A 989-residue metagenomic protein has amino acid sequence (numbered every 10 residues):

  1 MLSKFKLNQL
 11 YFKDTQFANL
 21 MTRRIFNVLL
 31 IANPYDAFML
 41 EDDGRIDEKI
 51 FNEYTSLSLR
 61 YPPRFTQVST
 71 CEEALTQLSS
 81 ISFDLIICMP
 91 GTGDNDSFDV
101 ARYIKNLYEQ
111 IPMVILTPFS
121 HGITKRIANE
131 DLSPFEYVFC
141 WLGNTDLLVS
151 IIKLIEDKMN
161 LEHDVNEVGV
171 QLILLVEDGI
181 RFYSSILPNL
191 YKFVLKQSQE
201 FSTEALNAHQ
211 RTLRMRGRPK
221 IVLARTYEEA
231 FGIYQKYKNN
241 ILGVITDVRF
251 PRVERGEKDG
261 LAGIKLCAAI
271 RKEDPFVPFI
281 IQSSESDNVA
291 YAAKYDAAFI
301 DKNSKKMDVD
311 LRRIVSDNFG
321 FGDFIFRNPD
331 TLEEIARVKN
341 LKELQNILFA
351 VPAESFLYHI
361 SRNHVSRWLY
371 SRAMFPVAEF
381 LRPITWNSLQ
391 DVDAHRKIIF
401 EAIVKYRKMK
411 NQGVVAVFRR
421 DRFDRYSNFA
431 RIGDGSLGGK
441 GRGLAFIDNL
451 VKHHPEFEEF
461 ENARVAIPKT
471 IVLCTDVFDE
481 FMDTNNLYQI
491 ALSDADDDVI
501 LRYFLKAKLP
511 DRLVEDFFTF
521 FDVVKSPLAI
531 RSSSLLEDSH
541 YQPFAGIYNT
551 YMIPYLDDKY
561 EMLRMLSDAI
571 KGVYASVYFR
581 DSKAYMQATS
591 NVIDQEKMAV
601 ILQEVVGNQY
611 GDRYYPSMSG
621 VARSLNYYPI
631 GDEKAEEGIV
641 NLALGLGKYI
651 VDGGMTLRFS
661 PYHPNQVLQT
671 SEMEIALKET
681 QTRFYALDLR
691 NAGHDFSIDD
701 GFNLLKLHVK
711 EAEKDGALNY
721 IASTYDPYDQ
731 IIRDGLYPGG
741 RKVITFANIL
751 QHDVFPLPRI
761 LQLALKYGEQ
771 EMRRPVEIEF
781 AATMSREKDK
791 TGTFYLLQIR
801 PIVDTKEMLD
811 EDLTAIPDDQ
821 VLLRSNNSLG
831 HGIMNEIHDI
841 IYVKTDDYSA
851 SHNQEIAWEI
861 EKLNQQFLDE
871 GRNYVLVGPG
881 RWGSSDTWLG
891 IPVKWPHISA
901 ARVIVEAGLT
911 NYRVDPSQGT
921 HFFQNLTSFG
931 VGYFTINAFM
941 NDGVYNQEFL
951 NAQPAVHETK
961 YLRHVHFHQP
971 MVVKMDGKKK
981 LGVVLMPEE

Functional and structural regions predicted by a protein language model:
M1-T66, E130-Y137, W141-K220, Y227-E228 (+4 more regions): Non-catalytic signal-transmission and effector/linker regions of two-component phosphorelay proteins
L10, M39-D42, I46, F51 (+7 more regions): Conserved phosphotransfer microenvironments
P34-M39, C71-E73, L85-D96, S120-G122 (+9 more regions): Short acidic, S/G/P-rich loop/turn micro-motifs used as interaction or catalytic elements
S97, I127-V138, Y291-I300: As written
L116-P118, Q282, K302: Hydrophobic/aromatic residues positioned on beta-strands within the core alpha/beta folds
D287-G413: Terminal, compositionally biased segments used for targeting/anchoring and flexible tails
R419-E459, K508-G908, N925-S928, P954 (+1 more regions): Conserved mixed alpha/beta core segments that line enzyme active sites in large multi-domain catalysts
I467-F517, Y585, K597, L823-M834: A structural-propensity feature for long, helix-poor, extended segments
